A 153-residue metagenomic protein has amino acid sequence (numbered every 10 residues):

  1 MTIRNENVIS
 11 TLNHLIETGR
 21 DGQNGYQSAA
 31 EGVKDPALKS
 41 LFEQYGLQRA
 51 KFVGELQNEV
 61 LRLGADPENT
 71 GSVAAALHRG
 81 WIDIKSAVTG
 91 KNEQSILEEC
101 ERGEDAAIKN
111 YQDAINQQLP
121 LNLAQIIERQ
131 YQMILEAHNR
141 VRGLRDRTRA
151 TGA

Functional and structural regions predicted by a protein language model:
T2, S40, L47, A65-I84 (+2 more regions): Charge-rich, acidic-biased intrinsically disordered regions
T2-H14, D21, Q44-L47, K51 (+3 more regions): Long, non-catalytic architectural segments outside compact domain cores
T2-K34, Q94-Q118: Alpha-helical bundle segments that constitute or directly flank the non-heme di-iron/ferroxidase center
N7-L15, P36-G54, E93-L97, N122-I134: Alpha-helical scaffold segments that form or flank carboxylate-/histidine-based iron centers
Q23, V53, Q57-V60, W81 (+4 more regions): A structural signal for well-ordered alpha-helices, especially hydrophobic packing surfaces of coiled-coils
A37-A75, A137, V141-L144: Conserved alpha-helical segments that form or flank metal/cofactor-binding pockets of metalloenzymes
N58-I108: Carboxylate-rich helix-loop segments that flank metal/cofactor sites and access channels in metalloenzymes
I96, C100-A153: Preference for long, well-ordered alpha-helical segments
